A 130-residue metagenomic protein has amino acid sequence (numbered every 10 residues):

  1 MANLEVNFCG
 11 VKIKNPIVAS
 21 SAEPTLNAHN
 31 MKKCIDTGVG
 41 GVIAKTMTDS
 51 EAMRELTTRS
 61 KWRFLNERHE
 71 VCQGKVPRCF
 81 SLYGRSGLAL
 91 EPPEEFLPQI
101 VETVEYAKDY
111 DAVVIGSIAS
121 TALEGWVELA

Functional and structural regions predicted by a protein language model:
A2-I13, V18-A130: Active-site entrance/lid segments in N-terminal catalytic domains of soluble metabolic enzymes
